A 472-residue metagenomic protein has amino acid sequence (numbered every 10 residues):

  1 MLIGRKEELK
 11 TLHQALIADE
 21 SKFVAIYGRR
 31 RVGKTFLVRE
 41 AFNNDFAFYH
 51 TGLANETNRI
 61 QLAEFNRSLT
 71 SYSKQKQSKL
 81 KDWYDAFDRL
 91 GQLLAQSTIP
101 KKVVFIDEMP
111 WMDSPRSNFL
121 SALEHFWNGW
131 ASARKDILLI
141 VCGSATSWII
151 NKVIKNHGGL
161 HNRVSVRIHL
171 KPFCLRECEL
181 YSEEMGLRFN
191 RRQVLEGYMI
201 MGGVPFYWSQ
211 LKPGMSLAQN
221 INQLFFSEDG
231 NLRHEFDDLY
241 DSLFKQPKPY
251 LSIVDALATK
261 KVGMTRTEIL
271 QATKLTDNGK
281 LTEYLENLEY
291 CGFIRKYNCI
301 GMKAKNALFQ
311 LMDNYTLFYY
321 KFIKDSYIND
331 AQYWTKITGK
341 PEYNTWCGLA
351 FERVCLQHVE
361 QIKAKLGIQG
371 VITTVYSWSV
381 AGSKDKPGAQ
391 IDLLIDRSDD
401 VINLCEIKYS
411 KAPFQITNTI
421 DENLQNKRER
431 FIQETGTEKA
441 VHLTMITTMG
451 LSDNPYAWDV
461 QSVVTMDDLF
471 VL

Functional and structural regions predicted by a protein language model:
M1-P341, L443: Phosphate-binding site recognition
C299-L472: A cross-kingdom feature that marks ATP-driven nucleic-acid transaction machinery
